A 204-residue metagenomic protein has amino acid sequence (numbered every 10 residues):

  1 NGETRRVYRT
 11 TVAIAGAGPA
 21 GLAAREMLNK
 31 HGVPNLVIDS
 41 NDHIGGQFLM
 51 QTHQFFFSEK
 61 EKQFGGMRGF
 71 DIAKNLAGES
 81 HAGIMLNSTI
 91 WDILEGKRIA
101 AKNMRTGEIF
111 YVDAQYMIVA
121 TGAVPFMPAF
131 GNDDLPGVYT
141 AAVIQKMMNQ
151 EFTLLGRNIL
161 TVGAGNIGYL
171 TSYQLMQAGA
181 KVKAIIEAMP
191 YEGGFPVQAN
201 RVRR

Functional and structural regions predicted by a protein language model:
N1-A15, I72-N158: FAD-binding core/adjacent interface of flavoenzyme oxidoreductases
T10-D71, L155-G156, T161-V162, N166-R204: Beta1-alpha1 glycine-rich phosphate/pyrophosphate-binding loop at the start of Rossmann-like nucleotide-binding domains
